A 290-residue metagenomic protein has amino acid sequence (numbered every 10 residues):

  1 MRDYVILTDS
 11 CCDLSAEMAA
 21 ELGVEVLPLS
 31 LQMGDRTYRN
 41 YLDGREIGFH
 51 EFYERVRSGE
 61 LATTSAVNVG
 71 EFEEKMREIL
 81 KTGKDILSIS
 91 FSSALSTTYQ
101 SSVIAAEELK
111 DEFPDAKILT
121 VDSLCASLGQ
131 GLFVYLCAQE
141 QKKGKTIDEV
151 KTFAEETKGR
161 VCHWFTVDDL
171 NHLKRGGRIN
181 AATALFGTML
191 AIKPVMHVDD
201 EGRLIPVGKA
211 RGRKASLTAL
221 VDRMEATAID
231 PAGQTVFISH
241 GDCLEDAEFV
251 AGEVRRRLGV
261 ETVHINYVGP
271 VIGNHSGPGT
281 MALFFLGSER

Functional and structural regions predicted by a protein language model:
R2-D3, C11-E25, S30-Q32, R36 (+5 more regions): Mixed-charge interfacial surface used for oligomerization/domain docking and macromolecular partner engagement
V5-A66, E71: N-terminal glycine-rich anion-binding loop in soluble enzyme alpha/beta folds
E46-Y53, M76, K81, E108: A short glycine/small-residue-enriched secondary-structure motif
R57-L95, Q100-A105, K151: Glycine-rich phosphate- or other oxyanion-binding loops that anchor nucleotides, phosphorylated ligands
